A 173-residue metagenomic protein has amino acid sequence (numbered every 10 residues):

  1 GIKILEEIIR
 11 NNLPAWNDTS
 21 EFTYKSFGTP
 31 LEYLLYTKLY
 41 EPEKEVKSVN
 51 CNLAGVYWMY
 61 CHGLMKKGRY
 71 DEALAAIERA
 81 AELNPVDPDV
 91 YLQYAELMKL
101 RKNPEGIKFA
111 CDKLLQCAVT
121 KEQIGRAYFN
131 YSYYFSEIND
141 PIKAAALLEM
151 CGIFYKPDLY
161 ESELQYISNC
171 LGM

Functional and structural regions predicted by a protein language model:
E6-N11, F109-C117, N139-L159, Q165-M173: TPR/TPR-like (Sel1-like) alpha-helical repeat modules
L13, C51, P85, V119-E122 (+1 more regions): Short coil turns that delineate tetratricopeptide repeat
V56, V90, I124-A127, Y160-E161: TPR alpha-solenoid repeat register
G63, E96-L97, Y134, I167: Residue-level signature for tetratricopeptide repeat
